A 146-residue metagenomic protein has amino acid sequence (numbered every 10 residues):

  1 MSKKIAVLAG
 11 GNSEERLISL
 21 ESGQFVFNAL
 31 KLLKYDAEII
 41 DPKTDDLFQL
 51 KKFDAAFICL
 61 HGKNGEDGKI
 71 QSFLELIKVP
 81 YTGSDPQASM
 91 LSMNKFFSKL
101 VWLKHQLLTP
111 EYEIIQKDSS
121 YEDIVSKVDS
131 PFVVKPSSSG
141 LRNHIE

Functional and structural regions predicted by a protein language model:
M1-Q87, L91-F97, Q116-I124: ATP-binding N-terminal substructure of ATP-dependent carboxylate-amine bond-forming enzymes
S19, E111-Y112, P131-E146: Glycine-rich phosphate-binding loop of ATP-grasp-fold ATP-dependent ligases
I39, Y81, T109-Y112, I145: Conserved beta-strand scaffold positions in the cores of enzyme catalytic domains, especially in NTP/NDP-utilizing
K63, K104, P136-S137: Short Gly/Pro-enriched turn/cap motifs at secondary-structure boundaries
N94-E113: Short, glycine-/small-residue-rich phosphate/pyrophosphate-handling segment
K127: Acidic (Asp/Glu)-rich catalytic clusters
